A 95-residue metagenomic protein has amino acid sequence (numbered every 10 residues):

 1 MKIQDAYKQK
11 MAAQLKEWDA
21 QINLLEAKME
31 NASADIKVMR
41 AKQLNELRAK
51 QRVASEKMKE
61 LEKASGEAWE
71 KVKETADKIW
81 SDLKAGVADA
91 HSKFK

Functional and structural regions predicted by a protein language model:
M1-K95: Polar-face residues of amphipathic alpha-helices and helix-prone low-complexity segments
